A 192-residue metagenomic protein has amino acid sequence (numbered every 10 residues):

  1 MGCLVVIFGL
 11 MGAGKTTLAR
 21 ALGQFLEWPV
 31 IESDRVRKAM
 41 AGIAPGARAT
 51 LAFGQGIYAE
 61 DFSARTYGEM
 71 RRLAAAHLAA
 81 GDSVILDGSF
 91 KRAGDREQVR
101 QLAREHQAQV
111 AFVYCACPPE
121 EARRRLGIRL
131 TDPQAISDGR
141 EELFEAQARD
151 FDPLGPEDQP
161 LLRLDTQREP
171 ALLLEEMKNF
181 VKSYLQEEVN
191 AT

Functional and structural regions predicted by a protein language model:
M1-L4: Extreme N-terminal, non-catalytic leader segments that precede Walker-type/kinase nucleotide-binding cores
I7: Hydrophobic anchor at the beta1->P-loop junction of P-loop NTPases
M11: The conserved Walker
K15: Conserved lysine of the Walker
R20-D82: Conserved substrate/cofactor phosphate-moiety recognition/catalytic segment in nucleotide-dependent phosphotransferases
R35-K38, F90-K91, A116-R123, R168-P170: Conserved nucleotide-binding/hydrolysis micro-motifs of P-loop NTPases
L51-D61, R104-L154: A glycine- and Lys/Arg-enriched "phosphate-lid" helix/loop adjacent to the NTP-binding pocket of small-molecule kinases
T131-E176, L185-T192: Small-molecule kinase domains that catalyze NTP-dependent phosphoryl transfer to phosphate-bearing small molecules
